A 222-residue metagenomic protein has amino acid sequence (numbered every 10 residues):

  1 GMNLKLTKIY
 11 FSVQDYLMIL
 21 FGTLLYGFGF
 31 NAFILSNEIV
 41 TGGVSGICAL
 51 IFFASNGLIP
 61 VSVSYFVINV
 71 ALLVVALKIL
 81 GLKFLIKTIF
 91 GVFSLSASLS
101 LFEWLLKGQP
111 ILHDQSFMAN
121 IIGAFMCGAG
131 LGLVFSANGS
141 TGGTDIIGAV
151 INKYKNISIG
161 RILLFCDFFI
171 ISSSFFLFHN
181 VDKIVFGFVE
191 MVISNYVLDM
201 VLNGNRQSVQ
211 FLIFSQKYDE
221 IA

Functional and structural regions predicted by a protein language model:
N3-Y218: Core subunits and conserved enzymes of cellular information-processing and envelope-translocation systems across
E220-A222: Terminal membrane-proximal soluble interaction domains of membrane-associated proteins
